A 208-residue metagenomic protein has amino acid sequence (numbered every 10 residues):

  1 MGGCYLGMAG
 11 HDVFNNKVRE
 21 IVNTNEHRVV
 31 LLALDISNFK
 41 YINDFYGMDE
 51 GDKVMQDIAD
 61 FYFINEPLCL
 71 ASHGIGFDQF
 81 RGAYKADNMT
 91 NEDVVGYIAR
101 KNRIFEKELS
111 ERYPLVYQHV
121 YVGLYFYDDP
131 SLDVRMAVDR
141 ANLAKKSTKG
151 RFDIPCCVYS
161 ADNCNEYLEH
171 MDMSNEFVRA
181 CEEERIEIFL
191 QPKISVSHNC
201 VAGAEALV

Functional and structural regions predicted by a protein language model:
G2-M8, D12, D49-D52, C164-M171 (+3 more regions): A conserved signal-transducing helical linker
G2-V30, S37-F63, H73-F77, R81-G82 (+2 more regions): Conserved long alpha-helical elements within nucleotide-processing catalytic cores of c-di-GMP signaling and class III
L31, F80, V120-L124, L190 (+1 more regions): A structural signal for short, well-ordered beta-strand segments
L68-A71, I188-L190: A short linear hydrophobic-aromatic micro-motif
S72-G76, I104-Y121, K149: Catalytic core regions of nucleotide second-messenger enzymes
A83-V94, S110-L115, H119-A137, D162-E166 (+1 more regions): Catalytic strand-loop-helix junctions within cyclic-nucleotide turnover domains
M136-A161, N165, N175-E187: Catalytic/regulatory signature loops of cyclic-dinucleotide turnover enzymes and related class III nucleotidyl cyclases
E166-V208: Active-site core of bacterial EAL-family cyclic-dinucleotide phosphodiesterase domains
